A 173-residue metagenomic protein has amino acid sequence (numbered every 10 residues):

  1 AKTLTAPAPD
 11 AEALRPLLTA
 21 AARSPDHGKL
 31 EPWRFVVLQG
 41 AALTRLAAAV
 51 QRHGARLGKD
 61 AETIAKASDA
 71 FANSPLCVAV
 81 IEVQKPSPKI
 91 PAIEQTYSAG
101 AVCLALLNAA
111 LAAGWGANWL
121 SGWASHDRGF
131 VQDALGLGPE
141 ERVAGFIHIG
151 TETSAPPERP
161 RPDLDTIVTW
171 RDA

Functional and structural regions predicted by a protein language model:
A1, R142-A173: C-terminal helix-cap and adjacent tail motif
A1-N73: N-terminal amphipathic, basic helical "cap/leader" segment at the start of enzyme domains
A21, V78, Q84-V131: Small-aliphatic-rich amphipathic alpha-helix that forms the alpha element of a beta-alpha
V37-G40, I81, W170: Short beta-strand-to-turn element immediately C-terminal to the catalytic PLP-Schiff-base lysine in fold type I
G40-R45, Q51-R52, Q84-P86, G129 (+1 more regions): Short, charged/polar surface micro-motifs in flexible loops or helix N-caps
N73-A79: A structural motif
F130-V143: Short, electropositive alpha-helical surface patch
